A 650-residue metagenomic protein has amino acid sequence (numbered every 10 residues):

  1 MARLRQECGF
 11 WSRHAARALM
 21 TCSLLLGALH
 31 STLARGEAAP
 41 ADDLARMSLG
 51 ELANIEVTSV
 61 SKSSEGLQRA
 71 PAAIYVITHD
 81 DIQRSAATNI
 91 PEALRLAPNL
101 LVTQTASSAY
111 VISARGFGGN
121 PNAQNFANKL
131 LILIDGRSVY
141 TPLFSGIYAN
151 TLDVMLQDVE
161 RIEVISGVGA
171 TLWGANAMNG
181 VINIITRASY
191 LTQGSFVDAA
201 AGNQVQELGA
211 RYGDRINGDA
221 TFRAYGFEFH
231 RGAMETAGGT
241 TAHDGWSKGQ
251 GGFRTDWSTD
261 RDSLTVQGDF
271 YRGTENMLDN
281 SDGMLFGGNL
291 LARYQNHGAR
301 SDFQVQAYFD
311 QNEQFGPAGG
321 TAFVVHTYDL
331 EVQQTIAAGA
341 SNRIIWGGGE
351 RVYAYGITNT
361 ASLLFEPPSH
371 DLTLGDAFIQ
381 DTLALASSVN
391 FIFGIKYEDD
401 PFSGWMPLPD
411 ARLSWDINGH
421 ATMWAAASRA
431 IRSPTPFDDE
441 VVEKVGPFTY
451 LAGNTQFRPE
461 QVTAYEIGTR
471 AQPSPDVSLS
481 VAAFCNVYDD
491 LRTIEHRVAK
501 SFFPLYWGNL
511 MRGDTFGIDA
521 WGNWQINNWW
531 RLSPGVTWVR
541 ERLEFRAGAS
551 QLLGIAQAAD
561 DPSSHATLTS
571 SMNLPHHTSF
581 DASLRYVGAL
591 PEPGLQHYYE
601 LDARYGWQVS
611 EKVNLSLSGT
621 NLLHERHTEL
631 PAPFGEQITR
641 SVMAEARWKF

Functional and structural regions predicted by a protein language model:
G36-Q83, D135, H297: Short, acidic, small-residue-rich periplasmic hinge/interaction motif at the N-terminus of Gram-negative outer-membrane
T58-Y75, P91-S138: Extracytoplasmic beta-strand/coil segments of soluble accessory domains associated with Gram-negative outer-membrane
L130, R137-S166: Short acidic/polar hinge/loop motifs at secondary-structure boundaries that mediate gating or recognition
T171, N183, Y190-T192, R211-G288 (+1 more regions): Periplasmic-side early beta-strands and strand-to-turn transitions of outer-membrane beta-barrels
G213, A425, Q557-F650: Conserved C-terminal beta-signal and adjacent last beta-strands/turns of outer-membrane beta-barrel proteins
Q267, Y308, S341, P368-V487 (+3 more regions): Structural signature of Gram-negative outer-membrane beta-barrels, strongest in the C-terminal barrel of TonB-dependent
N280-G298, F323, D416, R429-S480 (+5 more regions): Outer-membrane beta-barrel signature, preferentially recognizing the C-terminal barrel domain of Gram-negative
A384-F391, F484-V487, G508-A589: Gram-negative outer-membrane beta-barrel transporters
